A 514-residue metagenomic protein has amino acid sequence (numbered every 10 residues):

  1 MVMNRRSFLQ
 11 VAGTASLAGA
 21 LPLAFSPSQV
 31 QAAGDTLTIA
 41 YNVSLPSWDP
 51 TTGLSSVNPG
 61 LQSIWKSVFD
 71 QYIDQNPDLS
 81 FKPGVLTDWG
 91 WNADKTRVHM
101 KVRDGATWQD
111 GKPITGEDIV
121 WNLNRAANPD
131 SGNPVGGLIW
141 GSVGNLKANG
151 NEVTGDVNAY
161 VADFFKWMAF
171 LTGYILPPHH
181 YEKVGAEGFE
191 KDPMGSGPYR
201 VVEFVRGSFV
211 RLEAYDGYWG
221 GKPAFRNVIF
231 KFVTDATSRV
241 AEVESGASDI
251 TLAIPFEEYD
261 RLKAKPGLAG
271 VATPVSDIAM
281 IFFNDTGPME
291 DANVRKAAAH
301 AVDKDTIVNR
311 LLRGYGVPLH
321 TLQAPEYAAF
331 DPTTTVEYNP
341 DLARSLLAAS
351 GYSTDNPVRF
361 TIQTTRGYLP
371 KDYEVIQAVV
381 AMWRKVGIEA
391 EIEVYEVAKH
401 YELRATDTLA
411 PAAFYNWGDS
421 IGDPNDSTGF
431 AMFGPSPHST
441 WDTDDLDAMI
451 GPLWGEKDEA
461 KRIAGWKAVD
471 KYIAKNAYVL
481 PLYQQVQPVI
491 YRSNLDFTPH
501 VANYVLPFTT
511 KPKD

Functional and structural regions predicted by a protein language model:
F8, V205, V302-F330, P370-V380 (+1 more regions): Detector for C-terminal structural segments
T38, T115-N122, G150-D156, G197-P198 (+8 more regions): Alpha-helical secondary-structure segments
A40-A93, N124, D192-G195: N-terminal lobe/hinge region of extracytoplasmic solute-binding protein
V43-Q62, V85-L86, K112, F164-G173 (+3 more regions): A structural "hinge/loop" feature
N58, K66, N76-S80, A169-P223 (+4 more regions): Gly/Pro-rich hinge or "lid" segments in bacterial periplasmic/extracellular proteins
T87-G132, N149, T154, E242 (+1 more regions): Aromatic- and charge-enriched surface segment that lines or borders ligand/interaction sites
G90, K101, G136-H180: Surface-exposed binding/hinge segments that line and control ligand-binding clefts or catalytic entry sites
E187, Y215-R261, E389: Ligand-site clamp/hinge motif
